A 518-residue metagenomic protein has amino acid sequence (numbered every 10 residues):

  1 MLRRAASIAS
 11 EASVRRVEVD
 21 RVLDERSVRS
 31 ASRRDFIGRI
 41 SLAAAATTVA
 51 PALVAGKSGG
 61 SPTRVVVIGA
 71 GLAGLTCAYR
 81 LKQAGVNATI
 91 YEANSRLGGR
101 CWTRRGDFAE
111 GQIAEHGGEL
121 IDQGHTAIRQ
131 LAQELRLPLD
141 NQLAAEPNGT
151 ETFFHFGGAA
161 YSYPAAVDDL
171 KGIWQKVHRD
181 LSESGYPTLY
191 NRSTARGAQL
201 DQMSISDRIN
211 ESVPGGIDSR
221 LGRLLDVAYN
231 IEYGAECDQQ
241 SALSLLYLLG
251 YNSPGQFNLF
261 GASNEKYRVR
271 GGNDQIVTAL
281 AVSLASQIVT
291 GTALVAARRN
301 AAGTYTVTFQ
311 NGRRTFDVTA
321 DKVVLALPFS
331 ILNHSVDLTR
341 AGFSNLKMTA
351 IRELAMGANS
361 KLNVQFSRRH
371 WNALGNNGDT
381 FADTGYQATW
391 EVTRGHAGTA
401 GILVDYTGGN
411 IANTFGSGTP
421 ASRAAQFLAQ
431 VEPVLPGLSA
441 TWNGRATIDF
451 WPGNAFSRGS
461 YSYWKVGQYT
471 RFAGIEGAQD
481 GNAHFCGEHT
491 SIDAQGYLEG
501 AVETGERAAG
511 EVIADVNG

Functional and structural regions predicted by a protein language model:
M1-S32: N-terminal secretory signal peptides
L2-S13, Q133-L135, D140-L248: Mobile amphipathic helical/loop "lid" adjacent to a hydrophobic cofactor/ligand pocket
D20, L189-A296, N311, T319 (+4 more regions): Active-site/ligand-binding neighborhood in enzyme catalytic cores
R29, R34-K57: N-terminal export signals
S61-Y186: N-terminal glycine-rich phosphate/pyrophosphate-binding loop and immediately adjacent elements
L72, G98, A132, I209 (+8 more regions): Generic structural signal for small/hydrophobic residues in well-ordered secondary structure, especially within
A84, T304, Q310, S335 (+3 more regions): Conserved flavin/dinucleotide-binding core of flavoenzymes
R298-R299, Q310-A373: Central helical "cap/lid" subdomain
